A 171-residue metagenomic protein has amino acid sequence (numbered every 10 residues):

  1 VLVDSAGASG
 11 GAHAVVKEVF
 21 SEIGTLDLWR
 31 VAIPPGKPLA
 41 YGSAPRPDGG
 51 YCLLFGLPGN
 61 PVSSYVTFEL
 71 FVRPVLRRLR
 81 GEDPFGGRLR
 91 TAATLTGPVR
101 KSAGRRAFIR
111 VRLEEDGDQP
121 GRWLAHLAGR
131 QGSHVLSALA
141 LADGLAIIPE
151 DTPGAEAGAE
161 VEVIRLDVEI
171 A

Functional and structural regions predicted by a protein language model:
V1-E22: N-terminal small/polar loop signature for handling phosphorylated ligands or for N-terminal nucleophile
V19-A171: Flexible glycine/proline-rich
